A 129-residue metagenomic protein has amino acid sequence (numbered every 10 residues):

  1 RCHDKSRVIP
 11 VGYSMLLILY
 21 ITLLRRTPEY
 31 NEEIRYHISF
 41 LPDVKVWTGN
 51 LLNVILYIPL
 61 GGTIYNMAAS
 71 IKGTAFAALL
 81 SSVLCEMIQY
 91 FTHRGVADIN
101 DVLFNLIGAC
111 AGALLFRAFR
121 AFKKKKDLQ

Functional and structural regions predicted by a protein language model:
R1-R94, I99, A113-Q129: Bulky hydrophobic segments
